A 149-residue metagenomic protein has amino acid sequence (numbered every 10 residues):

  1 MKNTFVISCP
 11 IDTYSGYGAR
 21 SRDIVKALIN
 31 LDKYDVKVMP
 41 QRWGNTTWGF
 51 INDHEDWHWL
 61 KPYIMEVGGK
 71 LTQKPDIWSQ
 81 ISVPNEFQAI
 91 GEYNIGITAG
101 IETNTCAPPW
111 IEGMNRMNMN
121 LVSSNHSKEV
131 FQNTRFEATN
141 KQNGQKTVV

Functional and structural regions predicted by a protein language model:
M1-N45: N-terminal subdomain of nucleotide-sugar transferases
V6, N45-V130: Extended catalytic core of nucleotide-activated donor transferases of GT-like folds
R20, P109-W110, N133-T134: Short coil/turn segments at secondary-structure boundaries
I29, E112-N115, F136: Short, surface-exposed basic-aromatic patches at helix termini and helix-loop junctions that form
K33-D35, G91, M117, V149: A generic structural signal for alpha->beta connector loops
Y34, I51-D53, Q142: A generic membrane alpha-helix/interface feature
M39, I97, V149: Hydrophobic residues at beta-strand termini and immediately following loops that shape nucleotide-binding pockets
N118-V149: A short, active-site helix/loop in glycosyltransferases that binds the activated sugar's phosphate group
